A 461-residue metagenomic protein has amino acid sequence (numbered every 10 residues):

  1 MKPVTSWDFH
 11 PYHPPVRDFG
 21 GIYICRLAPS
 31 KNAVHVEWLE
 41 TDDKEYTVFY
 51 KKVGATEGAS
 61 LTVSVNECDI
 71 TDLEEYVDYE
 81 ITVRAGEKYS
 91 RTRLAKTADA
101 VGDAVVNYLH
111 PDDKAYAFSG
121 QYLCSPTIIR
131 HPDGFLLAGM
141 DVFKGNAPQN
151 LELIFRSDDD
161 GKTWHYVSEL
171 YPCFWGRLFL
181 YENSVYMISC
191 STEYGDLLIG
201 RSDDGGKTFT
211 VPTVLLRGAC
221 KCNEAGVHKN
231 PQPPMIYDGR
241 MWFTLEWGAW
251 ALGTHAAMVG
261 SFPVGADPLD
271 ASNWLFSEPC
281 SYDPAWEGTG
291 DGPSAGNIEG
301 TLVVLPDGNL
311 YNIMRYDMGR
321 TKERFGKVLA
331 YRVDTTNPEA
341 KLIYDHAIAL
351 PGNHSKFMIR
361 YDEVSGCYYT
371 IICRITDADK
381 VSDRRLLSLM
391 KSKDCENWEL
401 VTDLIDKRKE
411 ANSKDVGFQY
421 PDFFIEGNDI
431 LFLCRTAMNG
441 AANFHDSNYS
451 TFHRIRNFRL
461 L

Functional and structural regions predicted by a protein language model:
M1-R17, G21-I24, A33, E37 (+12 more regions): Beta-rich carbohydrate-recognition and catalytic domains
H354-K356: Alpha-helical scaffolding within the catalytic cores of extracellular/periplasmic polymer-degrading hydrolases
I359: Catalytic cores of secreted/periplasmic lytic hydrolases that degrade extracellular macromolecules
D415-F418: A short, acidic, amphipathic alpha-helical segment used as a generic capping/interface helix at domain edges
